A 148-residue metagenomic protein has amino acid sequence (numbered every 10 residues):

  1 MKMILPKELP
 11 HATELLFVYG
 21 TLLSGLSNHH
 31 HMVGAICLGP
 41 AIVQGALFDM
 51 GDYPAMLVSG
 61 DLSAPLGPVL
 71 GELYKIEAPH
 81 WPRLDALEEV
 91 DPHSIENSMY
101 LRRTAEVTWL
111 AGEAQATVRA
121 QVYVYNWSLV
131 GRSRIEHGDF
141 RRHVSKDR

Functional and structural regions predicted by a protein language model:
K2-R148: Glycine-aromatic micro-motifs
